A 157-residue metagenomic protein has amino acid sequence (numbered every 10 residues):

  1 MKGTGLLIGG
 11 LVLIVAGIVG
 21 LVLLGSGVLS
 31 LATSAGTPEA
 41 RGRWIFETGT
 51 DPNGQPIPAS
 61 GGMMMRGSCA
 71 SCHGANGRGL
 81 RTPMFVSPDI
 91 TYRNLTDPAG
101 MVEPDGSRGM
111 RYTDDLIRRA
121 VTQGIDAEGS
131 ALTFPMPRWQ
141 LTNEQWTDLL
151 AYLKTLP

Functional and structural regions predicted by a protein language model:
M1-R41: N-terminal export/targeting leaders of redox proteins
L11-I14, G36, T48, R118 (+1 more regions): N-terminal hydrophobic or amphipathic segments with adjacent small-residue motifs that include Sec signal peptides
I18, D51-P56, R78-R81, A127-S130 (+1 more regions): Inter-heme linker and motif-flanking segments adjacent to c-type heme-binding CXXCH motifs in c-type cytochromes
L23-G25, R41, R111-A127, L132-P157: C-terminal capping alpha-helices of c-type cytochrome domains
S26-M65, G106: Electrostatic cytochrome c docking/interface patches
E47-T50, S71-R78, T122, K154-T155: Detector for the c-type heme attachment site
I57-D114, P135-L141: Gly/Gly-Pro-rich "capping" loops immediately C-terminal to redox-active cysteine motifs in periplasmic/lumenal
